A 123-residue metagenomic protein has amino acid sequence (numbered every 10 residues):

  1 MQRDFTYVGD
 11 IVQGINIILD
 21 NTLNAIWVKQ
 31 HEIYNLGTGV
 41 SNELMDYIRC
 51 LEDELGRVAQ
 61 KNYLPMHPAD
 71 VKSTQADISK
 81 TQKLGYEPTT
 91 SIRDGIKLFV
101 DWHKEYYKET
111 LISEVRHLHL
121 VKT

Functional and structural regions predicted by a protein language model:
M1-T123: C-terminal substrate-binding subdomain of Rossmann-fold SDR/epimerase-dehydratase oxidoreductases
